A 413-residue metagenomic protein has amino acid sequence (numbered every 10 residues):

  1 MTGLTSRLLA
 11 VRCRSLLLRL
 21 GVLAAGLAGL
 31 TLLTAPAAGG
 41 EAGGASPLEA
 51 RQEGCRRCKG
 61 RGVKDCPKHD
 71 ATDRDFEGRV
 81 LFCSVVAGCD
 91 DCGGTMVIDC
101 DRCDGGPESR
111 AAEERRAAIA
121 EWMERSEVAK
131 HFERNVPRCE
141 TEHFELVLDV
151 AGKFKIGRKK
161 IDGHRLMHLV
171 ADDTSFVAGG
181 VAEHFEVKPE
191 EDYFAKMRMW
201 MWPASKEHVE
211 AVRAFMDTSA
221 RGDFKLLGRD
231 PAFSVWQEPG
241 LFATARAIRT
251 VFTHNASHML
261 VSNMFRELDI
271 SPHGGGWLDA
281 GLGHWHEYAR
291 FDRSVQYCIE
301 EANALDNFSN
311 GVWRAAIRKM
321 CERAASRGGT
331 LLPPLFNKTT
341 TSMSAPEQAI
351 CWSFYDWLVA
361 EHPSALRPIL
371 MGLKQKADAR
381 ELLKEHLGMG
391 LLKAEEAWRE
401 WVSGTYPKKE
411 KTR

Functional and structural regions predicted by a protein language model:
M1-G3: Positively charged n-region of N-terminal signal peptides that target proteins for export
S6, C13-L20: Twin-arginine (Tat) signal peptide motif
L8, C13, A37-R138, M389-R413: N-terminal low-structure segments adjacent to metalloprotease catalytic domains across cellular compartments
R19-T31: Bacterial N-terminal signal peptides
K59, G93, L260-M264, V359: Protein kinase-like catalytic domain
P67-K68, D101, E210-F215, S262 (+3 more regions): Short, solvent-exposed loop/turn and secondary-structure capping segments
R134-I270, G274-G275, D378-E385: Juxtacatalytic substrate-recognition/specificity segment
R221-L241, A247, I270-R413: Acidic/His/Gly-enriched intrinsically disordered linker/tail segments that often contain short helix/coil "MoRF-like"
